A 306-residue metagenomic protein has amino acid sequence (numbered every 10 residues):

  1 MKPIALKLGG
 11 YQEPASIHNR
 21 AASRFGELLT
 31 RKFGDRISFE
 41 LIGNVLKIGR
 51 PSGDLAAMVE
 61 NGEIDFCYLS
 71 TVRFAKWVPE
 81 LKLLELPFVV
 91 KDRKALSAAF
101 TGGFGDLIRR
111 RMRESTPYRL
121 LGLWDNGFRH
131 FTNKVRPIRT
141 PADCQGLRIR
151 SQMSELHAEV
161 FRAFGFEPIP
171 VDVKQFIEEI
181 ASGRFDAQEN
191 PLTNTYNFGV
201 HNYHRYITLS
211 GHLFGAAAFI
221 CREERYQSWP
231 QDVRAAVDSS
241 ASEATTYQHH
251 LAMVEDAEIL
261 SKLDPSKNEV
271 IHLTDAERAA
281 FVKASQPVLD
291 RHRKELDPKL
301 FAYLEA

Functional and structural regions predicted by a protein language model:
M1-A95, R113-E114, Y118-A306: N-terminal secretory/targeting leader peptides
A99-S115: Hinge/lid segment of periplasmic solute-binding proteins
